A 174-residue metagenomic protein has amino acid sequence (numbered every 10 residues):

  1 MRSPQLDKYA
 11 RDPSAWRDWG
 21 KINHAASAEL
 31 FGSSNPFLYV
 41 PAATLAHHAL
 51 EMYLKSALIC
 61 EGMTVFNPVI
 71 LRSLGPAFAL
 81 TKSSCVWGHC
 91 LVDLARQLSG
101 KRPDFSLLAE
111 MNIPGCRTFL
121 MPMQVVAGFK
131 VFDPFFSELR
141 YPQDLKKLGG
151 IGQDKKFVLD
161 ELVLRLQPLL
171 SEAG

Functional and structural regions predicted by a protein language model:
M1-R17, G62-G174: Long, charged low-complexity segments
W19-A26, L45, M52, F135 (+1 more regions): Amphipathic, well-ordered alpha-helical segments in soluble domains
A26-Y39: Helix-loop segments that flank and shape redox-cofactor active sites
Y39-E61: Short, hydrophobic, well-ordered secondary-structure elements
